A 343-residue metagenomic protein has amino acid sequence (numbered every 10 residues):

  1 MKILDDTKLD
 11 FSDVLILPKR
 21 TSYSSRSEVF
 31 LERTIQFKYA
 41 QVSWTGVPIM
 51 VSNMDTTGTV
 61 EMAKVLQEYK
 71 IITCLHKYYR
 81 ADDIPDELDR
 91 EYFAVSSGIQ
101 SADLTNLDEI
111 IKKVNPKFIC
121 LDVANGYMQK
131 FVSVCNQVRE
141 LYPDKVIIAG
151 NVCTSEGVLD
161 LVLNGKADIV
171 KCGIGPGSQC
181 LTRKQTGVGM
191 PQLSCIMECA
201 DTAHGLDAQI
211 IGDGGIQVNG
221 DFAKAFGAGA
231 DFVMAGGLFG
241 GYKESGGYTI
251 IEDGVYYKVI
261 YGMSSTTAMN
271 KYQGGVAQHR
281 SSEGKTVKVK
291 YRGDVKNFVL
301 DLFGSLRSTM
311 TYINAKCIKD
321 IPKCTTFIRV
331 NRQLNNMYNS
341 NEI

Functional and structural regions predicted by a protein language model:
M1-Q209, G237-Y242, G247, M337: Active-site entrance/lid segments in N-terminal catalytic domains of soluble metabolic enzymes
M1-S27, G165, G187-G212, I216-I343: Alpha/beta catalytic cores of nucleotide-metabolism and tRNA/nucleoside-modifying enzymes
